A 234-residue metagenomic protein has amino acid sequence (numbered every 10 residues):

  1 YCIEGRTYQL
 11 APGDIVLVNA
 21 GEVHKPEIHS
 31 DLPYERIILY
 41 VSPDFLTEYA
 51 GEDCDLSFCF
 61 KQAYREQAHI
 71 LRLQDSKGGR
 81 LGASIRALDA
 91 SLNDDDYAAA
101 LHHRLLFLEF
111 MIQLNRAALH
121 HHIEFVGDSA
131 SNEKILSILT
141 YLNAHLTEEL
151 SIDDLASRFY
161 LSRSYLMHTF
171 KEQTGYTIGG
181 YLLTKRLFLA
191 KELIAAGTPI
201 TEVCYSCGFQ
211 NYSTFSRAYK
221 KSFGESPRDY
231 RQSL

Functional and structural regions predicted by a protein language model:
Y1-A11, K25-E27: A short beta-strand-loop-beta hairpin characteristic of the jelly-roll/cupin
A20-N93, R116-H121: A hydrophobic/aromatic-rich effector-binding and dimerization subdomain of bacterial HTH-type transcriptional regulators
S76, L92-E109, S129: All-alpha amphipathic helical-bundle segments outside canonical DNA-binding/catalytic cores that form hydrophobic
K77-R80, A130-I138, T174, L183-R186: N-terminal positioning helix adjacent to the helix-turn-helix/winged-helix DNA-binding module
G82-D96, L139, N143-L146, K191-A195: Regular secondary-structure segments
Q113-L119, Y141-K185, T198, C204-S233: Basic/polar phosphate-binding segments, predominantly the helix-turn-helix DNA-binding elements of transcriptional
